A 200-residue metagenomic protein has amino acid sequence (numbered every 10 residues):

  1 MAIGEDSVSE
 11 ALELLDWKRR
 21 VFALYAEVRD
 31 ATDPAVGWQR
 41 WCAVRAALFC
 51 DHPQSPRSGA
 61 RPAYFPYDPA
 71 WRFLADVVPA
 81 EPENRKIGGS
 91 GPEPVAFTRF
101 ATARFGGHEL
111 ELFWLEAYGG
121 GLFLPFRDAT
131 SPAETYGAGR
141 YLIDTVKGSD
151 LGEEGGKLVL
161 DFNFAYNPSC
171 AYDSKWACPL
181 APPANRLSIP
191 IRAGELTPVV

Functional and structural regions predicted by a protein language model:
M1-G119, P125-T130, G139-V146, S174 (+2 more regions): A compositional/structural signature for long, glycine/proline-rich flexible linkers and loops on extracytoplasmic
A129-A165: Acidic, glycine-rich flexible loop segments
V159, A181-A184: Ampiphathic alpha-helical segments that act as solvent-exposed interaction surfaces
P168: Short beta-strand His + acidic residue motifs that chelate non-heme Fe in jelly-roll/DSBH and cupin folds
